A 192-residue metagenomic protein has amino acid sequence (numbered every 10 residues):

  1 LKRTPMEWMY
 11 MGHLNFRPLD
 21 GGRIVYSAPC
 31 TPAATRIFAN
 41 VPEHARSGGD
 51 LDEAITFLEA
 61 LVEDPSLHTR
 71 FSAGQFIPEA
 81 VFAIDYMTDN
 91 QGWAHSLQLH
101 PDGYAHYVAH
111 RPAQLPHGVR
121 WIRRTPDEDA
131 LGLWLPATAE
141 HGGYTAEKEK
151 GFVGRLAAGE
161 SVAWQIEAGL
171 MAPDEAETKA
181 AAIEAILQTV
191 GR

Functional and structural regions predicted by a protein language model:
K2, A83-D85, A139-G143: Intrinsically disordered, low-complexity segments enriched in polar/charged residues with Gly/Pro, especially when
K2-S27, K179-A181: Acidic (Asp/Glu-rich), glycine- and aromatic
R3, R17, R23, R36 (+6 more regions): Arginine residue identity/basic-tract feature
M6-E7, R36-F38, V119, D174-A176: A short, polar/proline- and glycine-enriched secondary-structure boundary/capping micro-motif
G12, R17-D20, A39-V62, G143-Q165 (+1 more regions): A broadly tuned preference for mixed-charge, low-complexity surface segments
R17-A105: Active-site/ligand-binding surface loops and adjacent short beta/alpha elements that line catalytic pockets across
D89, A94-R192: Active-site pocket scaffolds in enzymes
